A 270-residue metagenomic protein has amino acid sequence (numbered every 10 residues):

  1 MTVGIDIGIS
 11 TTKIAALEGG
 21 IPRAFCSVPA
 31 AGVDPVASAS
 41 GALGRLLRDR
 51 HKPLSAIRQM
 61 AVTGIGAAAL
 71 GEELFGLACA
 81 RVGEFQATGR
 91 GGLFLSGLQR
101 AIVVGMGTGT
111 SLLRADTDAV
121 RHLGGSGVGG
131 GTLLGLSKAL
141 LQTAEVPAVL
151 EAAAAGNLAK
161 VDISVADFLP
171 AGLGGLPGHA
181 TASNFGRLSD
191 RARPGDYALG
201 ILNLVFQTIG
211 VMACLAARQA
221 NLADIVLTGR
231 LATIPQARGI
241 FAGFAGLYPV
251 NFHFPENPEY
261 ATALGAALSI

Functional and structural regions predicted by a protein language model:
T2-G41, V120: Short glycine-rich, Thr/Ser-proximal phosphate-binding strand/loop in the N-terminal lobe of ATP-dependent enzymes
S27-A31, R48-E84, S96, T117-H122: Short beta-strand-loop/turn "lid" adjacent to the catalytic site in phosphate-handling enzymes
A42-R58, M212-D224: Phosphate/pyrophosphate-binding loops at sites that engage ATP/ADP/AMP, CoA/4′-phosphopantetheine, polyphosphate
V62-A68, L215-F244, E259: Glycine-rich phosphate-binding loops at beta-strand->alpha-helix junctions
L70-V104, T108-D118, L264-I270: Conserved phosphate-binding catalytic cores of ATP/NTP-utilizing and phosphoryl-transfer enzymes
G89-L95, L133-S137, V250-I270: Glycine-rich phosphate-binding/hydrolytic loop that grips phosphoryl groups
A119-L173: Glycine-rich phosphate-binding loop plus the immediately following alpha-helix
P177-I225, P255, E259: Adenine-nucleotide phosphate-binding core of ATP-dependent small-molecule kinases
